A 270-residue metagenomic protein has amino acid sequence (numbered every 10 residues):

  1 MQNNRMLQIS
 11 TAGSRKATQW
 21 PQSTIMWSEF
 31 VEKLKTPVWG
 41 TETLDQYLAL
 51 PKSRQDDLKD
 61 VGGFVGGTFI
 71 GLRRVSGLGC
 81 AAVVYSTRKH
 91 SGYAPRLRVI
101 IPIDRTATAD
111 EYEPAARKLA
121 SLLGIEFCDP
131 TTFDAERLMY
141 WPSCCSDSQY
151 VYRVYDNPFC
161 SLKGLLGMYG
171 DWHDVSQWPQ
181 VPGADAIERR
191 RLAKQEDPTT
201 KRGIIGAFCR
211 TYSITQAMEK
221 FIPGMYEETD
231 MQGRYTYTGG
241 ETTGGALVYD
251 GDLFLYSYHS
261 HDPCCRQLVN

Functional and structural regions predicted by a protein language model:
M1-L72, Y226: DNA replication initiation on ssDNA origins
M1-N4, V38, V75-V83, S121-F127: Structural alpha-beta junctions
M6-G13, K59, I70, I101-Y226 (+3 more regions): DNA replication initiation modules
F64, T87-A94, V248-Y249: Short glycine/proline-enriched loop/turn "hinge" motifs that connect secondary-structure elements and lie
G79-S91, E126-T131, G244-G245: Catalytic micro-motifs at enzyme active sites that drive phosphoryl/nucleotidyl and oxygen chemistry
R88-R98, E136-M139: Short, conserved phosphate-binding/catalytic loop or strand-edge motifs used in phosphoryl-/nucleotidyl-transfer
L97, G233-Y235, L253-L255: Hydrophobic residues embedded in beta-strands of well-ordered beta-sheets
K220-G244: Short, charged low-complexity linear segments at domain edges
